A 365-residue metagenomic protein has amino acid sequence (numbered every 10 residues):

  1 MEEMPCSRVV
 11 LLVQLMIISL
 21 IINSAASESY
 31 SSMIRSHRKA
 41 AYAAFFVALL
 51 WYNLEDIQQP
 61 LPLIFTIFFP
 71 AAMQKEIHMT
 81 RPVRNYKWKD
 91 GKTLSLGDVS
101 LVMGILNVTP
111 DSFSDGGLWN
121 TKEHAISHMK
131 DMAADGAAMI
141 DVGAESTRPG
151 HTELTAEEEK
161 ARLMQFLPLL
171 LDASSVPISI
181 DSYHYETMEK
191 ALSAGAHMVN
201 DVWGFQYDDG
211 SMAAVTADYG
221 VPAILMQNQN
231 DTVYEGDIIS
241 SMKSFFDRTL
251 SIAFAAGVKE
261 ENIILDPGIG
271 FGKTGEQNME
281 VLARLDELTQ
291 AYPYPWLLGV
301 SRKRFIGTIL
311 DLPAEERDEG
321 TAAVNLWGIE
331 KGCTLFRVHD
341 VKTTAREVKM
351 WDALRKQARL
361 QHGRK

Functional and structural regions predicted by a protein language model:
C6-R8, S19, S24-R38: Low-acidity, Ser/Thr- and Arg-rich intrinsically disordered low-complexity segments
L15, Q59-P60: Cationic, low-complexity basic patches in intrinsically disordered or flexible, solvent-exposed regions
E76-N107, A358-R364: N-terminal amphipathic alpha-helix/helix-capping segment at the start of soluble metabolic enzymes
R81, Y86, S114-E123, S127-D131 (+6 more regions): Active-site-adjacent loop and "lid" segments of alpha/beta metabolic enzymes
D131-G143: Catalytic domains of carbohydrate-active enzymes, especially glycoside hydrolases
T249-N262: Phosphate/pyrophosphate-binding loops at sites that engage ATP/ADP/AMP, CoA/4′-phosphopantetheine, polyphosphate
